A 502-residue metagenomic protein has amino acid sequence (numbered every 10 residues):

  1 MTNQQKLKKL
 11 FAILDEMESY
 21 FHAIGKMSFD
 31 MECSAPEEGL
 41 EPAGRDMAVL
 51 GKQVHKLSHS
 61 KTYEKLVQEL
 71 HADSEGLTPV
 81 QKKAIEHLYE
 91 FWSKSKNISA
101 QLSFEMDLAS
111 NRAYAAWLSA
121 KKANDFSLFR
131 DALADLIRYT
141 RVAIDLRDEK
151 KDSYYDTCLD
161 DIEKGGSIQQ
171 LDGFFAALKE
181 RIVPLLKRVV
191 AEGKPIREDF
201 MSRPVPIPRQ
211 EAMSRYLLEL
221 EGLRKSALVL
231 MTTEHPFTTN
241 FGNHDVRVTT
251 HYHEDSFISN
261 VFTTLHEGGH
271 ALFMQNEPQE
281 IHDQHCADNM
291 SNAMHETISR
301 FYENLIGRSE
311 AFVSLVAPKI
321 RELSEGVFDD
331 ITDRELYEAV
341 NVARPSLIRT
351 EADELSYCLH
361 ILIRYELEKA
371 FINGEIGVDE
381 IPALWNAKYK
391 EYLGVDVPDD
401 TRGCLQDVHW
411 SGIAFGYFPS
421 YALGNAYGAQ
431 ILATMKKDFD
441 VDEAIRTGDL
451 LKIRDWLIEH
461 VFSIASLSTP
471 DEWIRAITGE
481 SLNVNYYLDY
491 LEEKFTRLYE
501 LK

Functional and structural regions predicted by a protein language model:
M1-K164, L467, N485, E492-L501: A well-structured
T2-K6, G25-S28, E38, P42 (+2 more regions): C-terminal, non-catalytic "cap/extension" segments appended to globular domains
P42, L102-E105, A132, P206 (+12 more regions): Secondary-structure capping and boundary motifs in well-ordered enzyme cores
M106-F257: Contiguous, non-catalytic segments that form substrate-binding/exosite surfaces or channel walls
D148, S259-P278, E296-R300: Active-site recognition of the HExxH zinc-binding catalytic motif
F175, K179-I182, I207-E211, L217 (+5 more regions): All-alpha helical catalytic cores of prenyl diphosphate-utilizing isoprenoid enzymes
S226, E280-Q284, R308-P318, V378-D379: Acidic/polar loop patches that form or flank catalytic/metal-binding clefts of enzymes that bind anionic ligands
D288-D329: Post-HExxH zinc-binding segment in Zn-dependent metallohydrolases
